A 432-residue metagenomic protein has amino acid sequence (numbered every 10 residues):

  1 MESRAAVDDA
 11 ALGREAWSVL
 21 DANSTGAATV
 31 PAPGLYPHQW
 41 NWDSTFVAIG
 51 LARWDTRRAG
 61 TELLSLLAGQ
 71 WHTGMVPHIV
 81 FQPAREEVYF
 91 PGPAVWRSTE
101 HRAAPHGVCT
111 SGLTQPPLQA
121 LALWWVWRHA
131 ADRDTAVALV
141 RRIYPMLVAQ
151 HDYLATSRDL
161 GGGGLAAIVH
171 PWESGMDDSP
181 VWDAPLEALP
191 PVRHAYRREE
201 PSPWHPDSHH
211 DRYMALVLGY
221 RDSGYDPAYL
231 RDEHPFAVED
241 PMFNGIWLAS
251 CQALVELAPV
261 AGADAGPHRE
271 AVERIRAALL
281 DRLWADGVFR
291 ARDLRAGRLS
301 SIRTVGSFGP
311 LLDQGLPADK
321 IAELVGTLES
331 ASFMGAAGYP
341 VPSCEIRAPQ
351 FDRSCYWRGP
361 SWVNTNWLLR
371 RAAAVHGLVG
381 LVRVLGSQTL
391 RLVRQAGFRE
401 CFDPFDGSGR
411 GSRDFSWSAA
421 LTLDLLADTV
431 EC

Functional and structural regions predicted by a protein language model:
E2-Q39, L66-H106, G164-E239, R274-P360 (+1 more regions): Extended glycan-interaction surfaces of carbohydrate-active proteins
D8-A16, D55-A68, R133-A155, S250 (+3 more regions): Extended, well-ordered alpha-helical scaffold segments
S44, A48, P116, A120-L123 (+3 more regions): TPR repeat positional signature
S44-G74, G306-L316, N366-V379, G386-T389: Alpha-helical support elements that line or immediately flank enzyme active sites and cofactor-binding pockets
G50, A122-W125, H129, S250-A253 (+4 more regions): Core register positions within helices of long alpha-helical scaffolds
E100-T114, L118-D132, L368-A372: Hydrophobic/aromatic-rich effector regions of fungal transcription factors
Q115-P180: Internal, well-ordered domain-core segments that constitute the primary functional module of diverse proteins
F236-I275, C355, P360-L381: Long, repeat-rich segments with strong aromatic
